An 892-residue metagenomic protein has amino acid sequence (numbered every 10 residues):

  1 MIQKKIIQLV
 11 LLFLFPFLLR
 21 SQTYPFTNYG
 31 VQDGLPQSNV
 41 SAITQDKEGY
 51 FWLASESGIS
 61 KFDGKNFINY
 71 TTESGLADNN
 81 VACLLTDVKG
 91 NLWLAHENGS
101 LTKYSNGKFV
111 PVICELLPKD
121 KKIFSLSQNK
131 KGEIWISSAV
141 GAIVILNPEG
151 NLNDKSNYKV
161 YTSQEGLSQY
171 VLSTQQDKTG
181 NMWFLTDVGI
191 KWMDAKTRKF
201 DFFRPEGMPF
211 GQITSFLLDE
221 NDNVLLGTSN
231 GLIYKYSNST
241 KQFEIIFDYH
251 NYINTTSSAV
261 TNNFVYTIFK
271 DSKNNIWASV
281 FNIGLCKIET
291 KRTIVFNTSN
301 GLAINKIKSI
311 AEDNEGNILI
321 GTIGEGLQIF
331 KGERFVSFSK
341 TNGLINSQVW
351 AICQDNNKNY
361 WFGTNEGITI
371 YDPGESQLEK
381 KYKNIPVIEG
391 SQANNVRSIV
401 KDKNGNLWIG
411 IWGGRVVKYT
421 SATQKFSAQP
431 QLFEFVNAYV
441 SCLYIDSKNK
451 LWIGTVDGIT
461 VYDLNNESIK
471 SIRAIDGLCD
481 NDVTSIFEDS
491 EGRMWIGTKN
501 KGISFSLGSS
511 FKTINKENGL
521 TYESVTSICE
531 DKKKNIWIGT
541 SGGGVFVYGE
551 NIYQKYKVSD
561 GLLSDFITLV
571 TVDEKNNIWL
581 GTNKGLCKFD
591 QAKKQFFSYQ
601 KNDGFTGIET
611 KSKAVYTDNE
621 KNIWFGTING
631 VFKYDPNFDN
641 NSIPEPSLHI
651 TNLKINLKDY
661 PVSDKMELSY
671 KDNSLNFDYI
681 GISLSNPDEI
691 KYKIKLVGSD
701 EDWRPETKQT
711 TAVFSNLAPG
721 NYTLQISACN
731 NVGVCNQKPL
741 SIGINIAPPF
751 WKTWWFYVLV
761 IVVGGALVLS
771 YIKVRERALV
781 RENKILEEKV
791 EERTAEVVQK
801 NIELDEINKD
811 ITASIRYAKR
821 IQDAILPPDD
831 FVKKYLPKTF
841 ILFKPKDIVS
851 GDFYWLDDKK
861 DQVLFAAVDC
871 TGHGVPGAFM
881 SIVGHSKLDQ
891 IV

Functional and structural regions predicted by a protein language model:
L11-R20: Hydrophobic h-region of N-terminal signal peptides that target proteins for export in Gram-negative bacteria
S21-K47, F51, E73-N80, C114-K122 (+15 more regions): Residue-level "micro-hotspots" composed of small/polar
Q45-E48, T86-K89, Q128-K131, Q176-T179 (+10 more regions): Residue-level detector of Asp-centered blade-edge/turn motifs that repeat once per structural unit in beta-propeller
Y50-W52, N91-W93, E133-W135, N181-F184 (+10 more regions): Conserved beta-propeller blade signature
S57-I59, E97-L101, V140-I143, D187-K191 (+10 more regions): Loop/turn residues immediately N-terminal
F62-N66, Y104-K108, N147-L152, D194-R198 (+10 more regions): Short loop/turn segments that connect beta-strands within beta-propeller blades
S770-A813, R820, A824: Amphipathic alpha-helical coiled-coil "transmission" helices that mediate dimerization and conformational coupling
Q799-V892: … and, occasionally, acidic/histidine-rich disordered N-termini of signaling adaptors
